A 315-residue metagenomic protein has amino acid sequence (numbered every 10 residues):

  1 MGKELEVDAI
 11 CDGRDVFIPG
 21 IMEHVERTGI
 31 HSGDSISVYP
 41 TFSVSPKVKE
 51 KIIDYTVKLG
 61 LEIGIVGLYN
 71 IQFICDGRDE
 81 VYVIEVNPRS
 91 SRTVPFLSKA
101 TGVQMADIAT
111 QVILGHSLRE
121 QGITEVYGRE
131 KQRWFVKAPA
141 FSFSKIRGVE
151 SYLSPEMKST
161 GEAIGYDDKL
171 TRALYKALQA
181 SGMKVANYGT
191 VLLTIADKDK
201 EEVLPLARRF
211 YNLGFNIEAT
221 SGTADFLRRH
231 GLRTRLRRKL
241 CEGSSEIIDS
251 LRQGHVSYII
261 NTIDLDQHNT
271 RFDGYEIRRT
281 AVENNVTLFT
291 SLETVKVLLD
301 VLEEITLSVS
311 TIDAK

Functional and structural regions predicted by a protein language model:
M1-N187: ATP-dependent carboxylate activation and anion-phosphoryl transfer catalytic cores that bind Mg-ATP to form
R89, A196-K198, I263-Q267: Short glycine-rich anion-binding loops that position phosphate/pyrophosphate groups of nucleotides and phosphorylated
L170-K176, I195-D199, N216-A219, R238-I248: A general structural motif
Q179-V191, F210-Y211, D249-V256: Glycine-rich phosphate/diphosphate-binding loops that line cofactor/substrate pockets in enzymes
G189, A224-E246, S250-Q253: Active-site rim loops that border cofactor/substrate pockets in soluble metabolic enzymes
G214-F226: Short internal beta-strands
R238-K239, I247-K315: Peripheral docking tails and interdomain loops at the edges of cofactor- or intermediate-handling domains
